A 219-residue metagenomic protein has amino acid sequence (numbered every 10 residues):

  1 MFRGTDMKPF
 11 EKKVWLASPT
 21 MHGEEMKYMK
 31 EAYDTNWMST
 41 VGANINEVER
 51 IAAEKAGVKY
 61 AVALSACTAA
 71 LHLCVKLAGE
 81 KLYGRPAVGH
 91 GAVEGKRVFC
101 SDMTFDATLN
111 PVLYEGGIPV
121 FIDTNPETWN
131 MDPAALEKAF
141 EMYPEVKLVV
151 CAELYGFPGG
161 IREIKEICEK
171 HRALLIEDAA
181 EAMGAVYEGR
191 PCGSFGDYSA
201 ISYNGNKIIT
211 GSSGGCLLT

Functional and structural regions predicted by a protein language model:
M1-S39: N-terminal "arm"/small-domain region of PLP-dependent enzymes with the aminotransferase-like
S18-P19, D102, L154: Conserved donor-binding loops in enzymes that form glycosidic bonds
M29, R97, L175-A179: Short beta-strand/loop segment that forms part of the nucleotide-sugar
V41-R97, P111-Y114, F121-D123, R190: Phosphate-binding glycine-rich loop
M103, T124-P126: Active-site loop/turn elements of alpha/beta-hydrolase fold enzymes, especially the short glycine-/histidine-rich
M103-L109: Conserved coil-to-alpha-helix start sites within the AMP-binding
G117-I118, A173: Short glycine/serine/threonine/alanine-rich loop segments
E127-G211, C216-L218: Active-site phosphate-binding strand-loop segment of PLP-dependent enzymes
